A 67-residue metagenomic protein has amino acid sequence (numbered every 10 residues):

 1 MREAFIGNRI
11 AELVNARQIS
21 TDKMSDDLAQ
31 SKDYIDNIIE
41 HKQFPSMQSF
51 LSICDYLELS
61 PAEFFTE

Functional and structural regions predicted by a protein language model:
M1-Q18: A short, Lys/Arg-rich alpha-helix, primarily the initiator
V14, I39, S49, F65: DNA major-groove recognition helix of helix-turn-helix
A16, D27, Y56: Residues within the alpha-helical elements of helix-turn-helix
K23, Y34, E63: Residues in the helix-turn-helix
K23-S25, I53: Short alpha-helical "recognition helix" segments of helix-turn-helix
A29-P45: Recognition helix of helix-turn-helix/homeodomain-like DNA-binding domains that insert into the DNA major groove
Q48-E63: DNA major-groove recognition helix of helix-turn-helix/homeodomain DNA-binding modules
